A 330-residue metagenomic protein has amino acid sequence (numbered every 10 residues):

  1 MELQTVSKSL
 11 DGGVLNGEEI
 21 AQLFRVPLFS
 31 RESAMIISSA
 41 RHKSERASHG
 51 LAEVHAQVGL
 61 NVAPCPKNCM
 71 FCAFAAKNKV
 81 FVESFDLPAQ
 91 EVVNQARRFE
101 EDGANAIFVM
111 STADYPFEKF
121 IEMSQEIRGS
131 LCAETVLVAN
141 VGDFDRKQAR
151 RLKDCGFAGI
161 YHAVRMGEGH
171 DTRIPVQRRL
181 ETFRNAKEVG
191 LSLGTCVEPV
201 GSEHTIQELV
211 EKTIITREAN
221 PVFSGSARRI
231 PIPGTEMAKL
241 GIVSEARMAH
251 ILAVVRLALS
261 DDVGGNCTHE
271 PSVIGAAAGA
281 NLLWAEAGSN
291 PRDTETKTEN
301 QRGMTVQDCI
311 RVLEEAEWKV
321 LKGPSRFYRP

Functional and structural regions predicted by a protein language model:
M1-L28, A219-P330: Auxiliary Fe-S-binding modules of radical SAM enzymes
G12, A40, C69, A186 (+3 more regions): Conserved, mostly hydrophobic/aromatic
F24, H55-G59, V80, I107-K119 (+3 more regions): Glycine-rich, proline-tolerant flexible connector loops at the mouths of alpha/beta enzymes
M35-K77, L87-F108: N-terminal pre-triad scaffold of radical SAM enzymes
E53-V82, M123-R128, R184, E188-T195 (+1 more regions): N-terminal small/glycine-rich loop or linker at the start of catalytic domains across soluble metabolic enzymes
A76-S124, R128-F183, S192-P199, V222-G225: Core AdoMet radical
D114-P116, G169-H170, T182-E208, S226-G241 (+1 more regions): Conserved strand-turn element in the central/C-terminal portion of the radical SAM core barrel that lines
D145-L152, S202-T216, H269-A278: Catalytic cores of alpha/beta
